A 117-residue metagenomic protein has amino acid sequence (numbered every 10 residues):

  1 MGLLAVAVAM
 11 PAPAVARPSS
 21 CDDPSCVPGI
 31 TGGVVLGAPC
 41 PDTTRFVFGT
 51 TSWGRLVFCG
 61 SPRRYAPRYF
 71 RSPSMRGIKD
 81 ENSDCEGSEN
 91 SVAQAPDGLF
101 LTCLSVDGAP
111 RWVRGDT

Functional and structural regions predicted by a protein language model:
M1-A16: Secretory targeting and sorting signals
R17-G49, F58, Y65-P73, S83-S88: Secreted, propeptide-processed cysteine-rich mini-domains
G54-T117: Extracytosolic low-complexity repeat regions of secreted or lipid-anchored proteins
